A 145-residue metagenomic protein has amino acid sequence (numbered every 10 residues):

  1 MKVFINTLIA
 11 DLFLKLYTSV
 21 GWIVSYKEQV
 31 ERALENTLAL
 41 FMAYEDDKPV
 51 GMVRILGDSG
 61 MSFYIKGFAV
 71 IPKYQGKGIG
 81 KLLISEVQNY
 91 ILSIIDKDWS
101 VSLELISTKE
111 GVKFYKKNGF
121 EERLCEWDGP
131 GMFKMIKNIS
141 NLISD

Functional and structural regions predicted by a protein language model:
M1-E28, D145: Short amphipathic alpha-helix that is part of the acyltransferase structural core
I5, K66, I106-S107: Small/polar loops that bind or transfer phosphate-bearing groups
T18-L40, E45: Active-site rim helix/loop that mediates acceptor-substrate recognition in acyltransferases
M42, K48-G57, M61-Y64, A69: Conserved beta-strand in the GNAT
Y44-D46, M135-K137: Active-site beta-strand termini and strand-to-loop segments that position acidic
Y74, G78-E86: Conserved acetyl-CoA pyrophosphate-binding loop and the N-cap/start of the following alpha-helix in GNAT-like
S93-K134: Conserved active-site alpha-helix within GNAT-family acetyltransferase domains
